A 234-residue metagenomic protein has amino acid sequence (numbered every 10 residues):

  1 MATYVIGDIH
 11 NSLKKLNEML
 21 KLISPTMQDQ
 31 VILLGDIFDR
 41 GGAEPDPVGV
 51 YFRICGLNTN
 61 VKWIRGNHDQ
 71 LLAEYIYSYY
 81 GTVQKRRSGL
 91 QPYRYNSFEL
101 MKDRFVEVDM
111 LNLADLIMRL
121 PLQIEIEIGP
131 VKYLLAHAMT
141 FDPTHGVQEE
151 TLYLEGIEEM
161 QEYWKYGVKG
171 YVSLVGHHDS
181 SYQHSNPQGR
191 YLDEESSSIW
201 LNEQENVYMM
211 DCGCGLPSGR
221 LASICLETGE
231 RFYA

Functional and structural regions predicted by a protein language model:
M1-Y4, E125-L134: Beta-strand-turn-beta hairpins that frame and shape the catalytic cleft of phosphate-ester-processing enzymes
M1-Y51: N-terminal active-site segment of His-dependent metallophosphoesterases
I6-G7, V31-G35, K62-N67, A136 (+3 more regions): Active-site neighborhood of phospho(di)ester-bond hydrolases with catalytic His/Asp-centered motifs
H10-K14, D39-G42, H68-A73, P143 (+2 more regions): Active-site environment of divalent metal-dependent phosphoester hydrolases
I23-Q28, L57, I126-P130, G167-V168: Glycine-rich phosphate-binding loop signature in dinucleotide/nucleotide-binding domains
R40-E125, V131, Q161-E162: Active-site neighborhood of divalent metal-dependent phosphoester bond hydrolases
M139-E162, S185-P187: Active-site-proximal segments of metal-dependent phosphoesterases and phosphodiesterases across multiple
Y163-A234: Acidic, His/Gly-rich catalytic cores of divalent-metal-dependent hydrolytic chemistry
